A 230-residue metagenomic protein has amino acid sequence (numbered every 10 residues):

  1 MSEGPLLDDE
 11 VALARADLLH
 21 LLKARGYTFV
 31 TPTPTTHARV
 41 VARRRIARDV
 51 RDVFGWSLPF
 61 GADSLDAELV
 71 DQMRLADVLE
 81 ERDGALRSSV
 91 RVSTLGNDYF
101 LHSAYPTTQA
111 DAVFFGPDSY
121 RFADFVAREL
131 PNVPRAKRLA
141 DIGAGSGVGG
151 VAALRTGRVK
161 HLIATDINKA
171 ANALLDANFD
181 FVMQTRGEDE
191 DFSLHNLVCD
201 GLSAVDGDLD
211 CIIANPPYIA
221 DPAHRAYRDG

Functional and structural regions predicted by a protein language model:
M1-E3, S203-A204: N-terminal extramembrane/targeting module of integral membrane proteins
S2-N97: N-terminal auxiliary segments of SAM/dcSAM-dependent transferases
R82-L139, A144-R155: SAM-dependent Rossmann-like transferase core, predominantly class I methyltransferases with a strong bias toward
F114-F115, R128, H161, I167-G230: S-adenosylmethionine
R155-H161: Conserved S-adenosyl-L-methionine
